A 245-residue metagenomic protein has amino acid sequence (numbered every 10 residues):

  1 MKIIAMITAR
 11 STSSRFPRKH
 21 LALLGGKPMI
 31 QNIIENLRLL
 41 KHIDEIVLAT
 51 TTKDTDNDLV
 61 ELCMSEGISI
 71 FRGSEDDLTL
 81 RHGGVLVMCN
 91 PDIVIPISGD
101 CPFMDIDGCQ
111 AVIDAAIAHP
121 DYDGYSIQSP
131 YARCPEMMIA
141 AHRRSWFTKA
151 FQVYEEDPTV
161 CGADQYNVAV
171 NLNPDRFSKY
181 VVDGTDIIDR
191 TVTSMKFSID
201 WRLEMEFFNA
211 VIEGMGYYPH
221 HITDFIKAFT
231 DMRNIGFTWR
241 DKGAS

Functional and structural regions predicted by a protein language model:
M1-P17: N-terminal nucleotide-binding beta1-loop-alpha1 segment
I4-M6, E45-V47, Y180: A structural signal for isolated positions on well-ordered beta-strands in alpha/beta enzyme cores
A9, T50-T52: Short beta-strand/turn micro-motifs composed of small residues that flank or help shape donor/cofactor-binding pockets
M29-I46, L59-E61, S65-E66: A short, N-terminal amphipathic alpha-helix
T52-I117: Short phosphate-binding loop-to-helix
M104-M195, E206, A210, I226-S245: Conserved core of the sugar-phosphate nucleotidyltransferase
W201: Short, conserved phosphate/pyrophosphate- and ester-handling motifs at nucleotide-, phospho-/glycolipid
